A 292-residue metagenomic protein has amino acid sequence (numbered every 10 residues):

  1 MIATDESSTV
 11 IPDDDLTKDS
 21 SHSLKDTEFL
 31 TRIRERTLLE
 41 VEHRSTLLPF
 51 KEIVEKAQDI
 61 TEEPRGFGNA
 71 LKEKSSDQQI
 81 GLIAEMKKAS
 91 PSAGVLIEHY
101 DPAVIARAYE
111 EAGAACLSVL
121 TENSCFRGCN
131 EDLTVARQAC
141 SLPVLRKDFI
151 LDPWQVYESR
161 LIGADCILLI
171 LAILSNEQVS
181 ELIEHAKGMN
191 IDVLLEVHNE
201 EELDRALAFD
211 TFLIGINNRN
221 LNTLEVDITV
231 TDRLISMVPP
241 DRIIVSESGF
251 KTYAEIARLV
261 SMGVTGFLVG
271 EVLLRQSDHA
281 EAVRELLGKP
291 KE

Functional and structural regions predicted by a protein language model:
I2-I97: An N-cap/entry alpha-helix motif that binds or orients negatively charged groups
D5-P12, R233-M237, V260, R275-E292: C-terminal helical cap(s) of enzyme catalytic domains, especially alpha/beta-barrels
I83-D101, L142-L151, D192-E196, V245-F250: Active-site mouth loops of central-metabolism enzymes
M86-H99, I105-R127, A206-R233: Glycine/Thr-rich beta-alpha phosphate-binding loop at enzyme active sites
G113-A114, A139-L142, L161-I167, K187-I191 (+3 more regions): Glycine-enriched alpha-helix->loop->beta-strand junction motifs that scaffold or abut catalytic
R127-F149, L171, S180-L195, I228-I244 (+1 more regions): Alpha-helix-loop-beta-strand connector modules within alpha/beta enzyme cores
L151-I162, E200-F209, F250-V269, E281: Catalytic cores of alpha/beta
E158-Q178, I216-L224, V264-V283: Glycine-rich phosphate-binding active-site loops on the catalytic face of alpha/beta enzymes
